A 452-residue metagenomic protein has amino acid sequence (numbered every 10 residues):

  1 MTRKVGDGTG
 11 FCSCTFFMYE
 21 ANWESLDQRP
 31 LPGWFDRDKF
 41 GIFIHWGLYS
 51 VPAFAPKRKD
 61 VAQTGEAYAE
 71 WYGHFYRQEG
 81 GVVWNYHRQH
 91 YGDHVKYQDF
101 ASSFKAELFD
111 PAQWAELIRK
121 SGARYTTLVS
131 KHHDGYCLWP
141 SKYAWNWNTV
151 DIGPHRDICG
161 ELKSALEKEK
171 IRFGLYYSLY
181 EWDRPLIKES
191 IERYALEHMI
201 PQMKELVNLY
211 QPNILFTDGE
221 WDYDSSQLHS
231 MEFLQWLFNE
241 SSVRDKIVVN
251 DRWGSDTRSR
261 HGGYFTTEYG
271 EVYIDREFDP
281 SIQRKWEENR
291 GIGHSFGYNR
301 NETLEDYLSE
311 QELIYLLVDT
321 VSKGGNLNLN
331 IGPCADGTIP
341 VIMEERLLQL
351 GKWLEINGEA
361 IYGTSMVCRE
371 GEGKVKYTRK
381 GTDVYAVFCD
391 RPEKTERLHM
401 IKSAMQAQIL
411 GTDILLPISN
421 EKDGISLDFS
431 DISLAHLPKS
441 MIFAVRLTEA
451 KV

Functional and structural regions predicted by a protein language model:
G6-G10: Residue-identity detector for glycine
C12-V452: Mature catalytic domains of secreted/periplasmic carbohydrate-active enzymes
